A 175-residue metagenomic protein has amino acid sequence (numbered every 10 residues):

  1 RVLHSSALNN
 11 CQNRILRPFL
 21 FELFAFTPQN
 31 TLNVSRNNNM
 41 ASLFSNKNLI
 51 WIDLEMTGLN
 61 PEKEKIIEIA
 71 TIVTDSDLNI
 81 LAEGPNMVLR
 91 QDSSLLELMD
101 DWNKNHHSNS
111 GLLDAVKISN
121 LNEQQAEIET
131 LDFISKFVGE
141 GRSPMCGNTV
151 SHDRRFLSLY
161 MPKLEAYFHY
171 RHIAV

Functional and structural regions predicted by a protein language model:
R1, R14-R17, R36: Basic polycationic patches enriched in arginine
V2-S5, S45: Short N-terminal alpha-helical targeting/association segments
L3, F24-A25, L32-V34, N38: N-terminal mitochondrial targeting presequences
S6-A7, R17-E22, T27-Q29: Low-complexity proline/serine/threonine-rich segments in eukaryotic and viral proteins
A41-I52, T57-G147: Conserved non-catalytic scaffold segment of RNase H-like nuclease domains
H152-R171: Substrate-recognition/cap helix-loop segment adjacent to the acidic, metal-dependent catalytic center of Asp-based
I173-V175: Histidine/lysine/aspartate-rich catalytic loop segments that bind and position anionic ligands
